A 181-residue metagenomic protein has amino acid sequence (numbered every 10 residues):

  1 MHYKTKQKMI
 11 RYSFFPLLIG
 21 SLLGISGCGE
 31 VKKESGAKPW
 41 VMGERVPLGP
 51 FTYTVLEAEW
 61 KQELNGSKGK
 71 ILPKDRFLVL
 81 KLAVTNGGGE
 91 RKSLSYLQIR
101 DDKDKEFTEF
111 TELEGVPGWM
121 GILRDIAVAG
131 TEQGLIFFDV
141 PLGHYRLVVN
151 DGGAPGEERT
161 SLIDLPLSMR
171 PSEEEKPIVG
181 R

Functional and structural regions predicted by a protein language model:
Y3-F15: Bacterial N-terminal signal peptides that target proteins for export
S13-G24: Bacterial N-terminal signal peptides
C28-V79, A83-R181: Conserved functional micro-motifs across diverse proteins
